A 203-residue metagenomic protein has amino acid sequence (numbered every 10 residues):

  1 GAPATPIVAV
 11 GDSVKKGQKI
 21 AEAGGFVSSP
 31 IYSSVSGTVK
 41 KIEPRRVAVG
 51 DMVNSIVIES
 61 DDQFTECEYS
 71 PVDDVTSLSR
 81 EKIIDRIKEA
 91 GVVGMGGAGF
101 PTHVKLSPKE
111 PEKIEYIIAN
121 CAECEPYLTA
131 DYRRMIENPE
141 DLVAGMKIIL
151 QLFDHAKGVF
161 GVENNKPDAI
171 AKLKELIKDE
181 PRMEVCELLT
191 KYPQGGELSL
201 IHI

Functional and structural regions predicted by a protein language model:
A4-S13, G17: Short histidine-centered loop motifs in beta-beta connectors
V14-S28, E43, V53-S60: Short hydrophobic beta/alpha edge segments that flank linear recognition/processing sites
A23-S34, V49-M52, E66-C67: Short, Lys/Arg- and Gly-enriched loop/turn segments at beta-strand edges
G37-V39: Conserved hydrophobic positions within beta-strands
R46-M95, F100, P111, P167 (+1 more regions): Acidic low-complexity segments
F64, R133-E180, E184, Y192: Internal alpha/beta scaffold segment
T65-E66, G94, I117-D131: Gly-rich Lys/Arg/Thr-decorated short loops/hinges at beta-loop-alpha junctions or inter-strand turns that position
I201-I203: Conserved small/polar residues in nucleotide/adenosyl-binding loops
